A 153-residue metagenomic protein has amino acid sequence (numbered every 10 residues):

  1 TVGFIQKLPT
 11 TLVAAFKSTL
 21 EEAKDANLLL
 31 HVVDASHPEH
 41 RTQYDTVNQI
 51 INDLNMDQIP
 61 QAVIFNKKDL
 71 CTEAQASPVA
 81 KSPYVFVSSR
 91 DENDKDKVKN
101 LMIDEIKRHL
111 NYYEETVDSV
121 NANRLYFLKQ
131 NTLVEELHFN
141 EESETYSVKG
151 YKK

Functional and structural regions predicted by a protein language model:
T1-A15, T46: Switch II (G3) loop of P-loop NTPases
V2, R90-D91, N121, K152: A broadly conserved detector of short glycine/acidic/proline-rich loop/turn motifs that flank catalytic sites and bind
I5-K7, E39-R41, L70-Q75, N93-K97 (+1 more regions): Switch/connector loops and helix/strand junctions flanking conserved nucleotide-binding motifs in nucleotide-processing
K7-T10, A35-E39, F86-D91: Short, contiguous acidic/charged loop-to-helix segments that flank catalytic cores in large enzymes
A14-E21, T42-D45, Q49, D96-N100 (+3 more regions): Solvent-exposed alpha-helical segments within well-ordered globular domains of core cellular machineries
F16-Y84: Conserved C-terminal guanine-recognition region of P-loop GTPase G domains, centered on the G4
D57-A62, K67-D118: Canonical P-loop GTPase G-domain recognition
H109-K153: NTP-binding/hydrolysis catalytic cores, primarily Walker-type P-loop NTPases
